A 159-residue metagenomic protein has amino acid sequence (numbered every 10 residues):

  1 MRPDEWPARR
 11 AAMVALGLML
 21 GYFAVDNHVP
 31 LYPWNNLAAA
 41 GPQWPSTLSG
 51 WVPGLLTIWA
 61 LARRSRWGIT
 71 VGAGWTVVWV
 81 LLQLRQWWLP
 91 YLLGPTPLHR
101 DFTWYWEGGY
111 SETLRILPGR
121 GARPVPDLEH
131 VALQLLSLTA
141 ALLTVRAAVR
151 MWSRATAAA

Functional and structural regions predicted by a protein language model:
M1-G50: Transmembrane alpha-helical insertion/packing segments
D4-G17, A60-W79: Interfacial segments of alpha-helical transmembrane regions
L16, S49-A60, A132-R146: Hydrophobic cores of alpha-helical transmembrane segments in multi-pass inner/ER membrane proteins, independent
M19, T70-T96: Hydrophobic alpha-helical membrane-insertion segments
P45-S49, V71-G74, V78-L81, V125-L136: Physicochemical signature of membrane-embedded alpha-helices that form the seven-helix bundle of GPCRs, emphasizing
P53-G54, S111-A140: Hydrophobic alpha-helical transmembrane segments
W88-T113: Juxtamembrane non-transmembrane "cap" segments at the membrane-aqueous interface of multi-pass membrane proteins
L93-P97, T139-A159: Cytosolic juxtamembrane helix at the C-terminal end of the final transmembrane segment
